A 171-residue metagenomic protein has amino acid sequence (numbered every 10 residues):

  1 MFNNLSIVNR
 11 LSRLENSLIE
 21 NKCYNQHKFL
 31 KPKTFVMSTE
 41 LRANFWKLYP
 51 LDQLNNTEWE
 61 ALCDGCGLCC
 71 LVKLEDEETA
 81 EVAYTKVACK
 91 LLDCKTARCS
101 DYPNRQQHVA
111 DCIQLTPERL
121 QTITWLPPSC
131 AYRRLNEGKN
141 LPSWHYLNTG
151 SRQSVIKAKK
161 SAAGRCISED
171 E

Functional and structural regions predicted by a protein language model:
L5, S17-L18, Q26, L30: Short hydrophobic targeting helices and cationic amphipathic motifs that mediate membrane/organellar targeting
S12: Short polybasic linear motifs
N16-I19, I156: Residues at secondary-structure transition points
F35-L62, E75-E77, E81-A83, A88-E171: Short loop/turn segments that flank or connect secondary-structure elements
G67-K73: A short, Trp-centered hydrophobic/proline-enriched beta-strand micro-motif
